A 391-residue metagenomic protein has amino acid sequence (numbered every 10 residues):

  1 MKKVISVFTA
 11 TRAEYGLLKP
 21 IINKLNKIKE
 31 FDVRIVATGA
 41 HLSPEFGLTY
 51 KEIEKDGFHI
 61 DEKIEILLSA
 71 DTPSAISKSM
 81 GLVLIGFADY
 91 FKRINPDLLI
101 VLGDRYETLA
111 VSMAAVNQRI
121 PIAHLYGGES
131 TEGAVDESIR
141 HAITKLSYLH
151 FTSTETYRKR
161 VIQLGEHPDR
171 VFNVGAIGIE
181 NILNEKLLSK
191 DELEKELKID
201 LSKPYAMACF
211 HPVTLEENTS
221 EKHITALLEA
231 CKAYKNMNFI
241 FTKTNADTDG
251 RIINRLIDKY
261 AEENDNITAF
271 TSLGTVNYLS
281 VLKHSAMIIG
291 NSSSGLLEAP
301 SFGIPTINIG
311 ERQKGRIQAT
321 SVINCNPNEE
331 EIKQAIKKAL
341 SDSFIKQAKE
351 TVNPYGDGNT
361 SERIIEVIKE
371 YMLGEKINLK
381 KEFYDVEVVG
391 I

Functional and structural regions predicted by a protein language model:
V4-T9, G16-I28, I66-P168: Active-site and donor-binding regions of nucleotide-sugar-utilizing enzymes
I28-R34, H59, K235-N238: A generic structural motif
R34-I76, G86: Conserved nucleotide-sugar phosphate-binding/catalytic loop shared by glycosyltransferases and other
H41-P44, L146-K222: A nucleotide-sugar donor-handling region in carbohydrate enzymes
I53, L188-H284: Donor-nucleotide binding loops and adjacent catalytic segments primarily of GT-B fold Leloir glycosyltransferases
V101-L102, L109, H150, G274-T320: A donor-sugar binding/catalytic signature common to diverse glycosyltransferases and related nucleotide-sugar
K314-A339, Q347-S361: Change "using UDP/GDP/dTDP sugars" to "using nucleotide sugars
S341-I391: C-terminal amphipathic helix plus adjacent low-complexity, charged tail appended to glycosyltransferase catalytic
